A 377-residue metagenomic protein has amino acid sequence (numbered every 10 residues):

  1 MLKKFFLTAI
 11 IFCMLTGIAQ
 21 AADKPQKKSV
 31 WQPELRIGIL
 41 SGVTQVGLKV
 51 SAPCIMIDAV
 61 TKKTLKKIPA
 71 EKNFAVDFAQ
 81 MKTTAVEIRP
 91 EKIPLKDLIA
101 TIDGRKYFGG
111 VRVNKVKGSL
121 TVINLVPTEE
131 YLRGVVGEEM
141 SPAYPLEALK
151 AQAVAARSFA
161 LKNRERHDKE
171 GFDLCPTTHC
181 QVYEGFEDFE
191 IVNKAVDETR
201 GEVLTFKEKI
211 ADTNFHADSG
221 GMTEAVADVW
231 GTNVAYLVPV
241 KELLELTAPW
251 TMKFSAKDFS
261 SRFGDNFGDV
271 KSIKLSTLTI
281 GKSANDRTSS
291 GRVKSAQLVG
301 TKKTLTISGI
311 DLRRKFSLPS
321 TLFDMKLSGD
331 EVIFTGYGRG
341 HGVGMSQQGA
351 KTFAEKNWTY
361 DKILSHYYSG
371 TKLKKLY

Functional and structural regions predicted by a protein language model:
L2-Y377: Conserved, single-site charged/polar hotspot
